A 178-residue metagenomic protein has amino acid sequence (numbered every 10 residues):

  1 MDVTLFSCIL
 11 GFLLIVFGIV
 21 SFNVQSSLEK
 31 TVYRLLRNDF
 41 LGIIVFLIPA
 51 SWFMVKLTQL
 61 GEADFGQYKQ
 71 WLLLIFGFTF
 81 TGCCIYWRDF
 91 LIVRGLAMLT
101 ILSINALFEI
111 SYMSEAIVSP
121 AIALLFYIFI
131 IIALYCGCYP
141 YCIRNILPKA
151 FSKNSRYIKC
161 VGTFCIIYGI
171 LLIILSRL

Functional and structural regions predicted by a protein language model:
M1-C8, D39, V93, A97 (+2 more regions): Membrane-water interface of alpha-helical transmembrane segments
M1-S51: N-terminal topogenic module of multi-pass integral membrane proteins
V3-L13, G42-I48, L73-F76, L99 (+2 more regions): Hydrophobic alpha-helical transmembrane segments of polytopic
L14-S21, F46-F53, F80, S103-I110 (+2 more regions): Helical transmembrane-bundle signal
N23-S27, M54-E62, I85-R88, E109-A116 (+2 more regions): Juxtamembrane "helix-exit" motif on the non-cytosolic side of transmembrane helices
S26-N38, L60-G66, Y86-V93, L147-S152: Membrane-interface helix-boundary motifs at transmembrane edges
D64-G137: Membrane-proximal helix-loop-helix units in multi-pass membrane proteins
P120-A123, Y127-L178: Terminal transmembrane helical module of multi-pass membrane proteins
